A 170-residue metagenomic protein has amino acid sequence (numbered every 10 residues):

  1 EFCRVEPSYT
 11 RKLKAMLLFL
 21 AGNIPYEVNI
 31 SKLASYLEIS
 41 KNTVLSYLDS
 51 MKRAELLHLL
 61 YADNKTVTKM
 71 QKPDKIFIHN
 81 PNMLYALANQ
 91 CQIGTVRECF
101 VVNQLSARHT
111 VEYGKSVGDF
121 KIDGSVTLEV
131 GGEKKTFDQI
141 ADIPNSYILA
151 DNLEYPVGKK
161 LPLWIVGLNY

Functional and structural regions predicted by a protein language model:
E1-K115: Accessory nucleic acid-recognition modules appended to NTPase machines
R53, F77-I78, T127-E129, I148: Short hydrophobic-aromatic micro-motifs
D63, N82-M83, V117, V126 (+2 more regions): A broadly conserved detector of short glycine/acidic/proline-rich loop/turn motifs that flank catalytic sites and bind
A88, I93, E133-D142, V157-G158: Active-site-adjacent loop/helix micro-motif of nuclease/hydrolase catalytic cores
L105, F120-Q139: Conserved catalytic cores of phosphodiester-cleaving nucleases, focusing on short active-site segments
H109, G124, I143-N145: Short, well-ordered alpha-helix to beta-strand connector turns
N145-P156: Nucleic-acid nuclease catalytic cores
E154-Y170: Domain-level recognition of nuclease-like catalytic cores that cleave nucleotide substrates
